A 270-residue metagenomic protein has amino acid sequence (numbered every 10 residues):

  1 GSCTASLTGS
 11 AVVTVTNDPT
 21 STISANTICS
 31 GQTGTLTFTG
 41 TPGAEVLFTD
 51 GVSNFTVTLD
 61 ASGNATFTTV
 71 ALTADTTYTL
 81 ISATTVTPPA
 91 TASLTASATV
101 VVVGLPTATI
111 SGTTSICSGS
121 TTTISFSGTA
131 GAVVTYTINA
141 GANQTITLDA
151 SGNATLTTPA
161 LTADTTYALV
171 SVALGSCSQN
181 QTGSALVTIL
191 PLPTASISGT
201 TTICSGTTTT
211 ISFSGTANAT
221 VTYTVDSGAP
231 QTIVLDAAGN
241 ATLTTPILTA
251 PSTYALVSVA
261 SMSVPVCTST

Functional and structural regions predicted by a protein language model:
S2-L7, C29, V86-T95, C117 (+3 more regions): Short, exposed coil/turn segments at beta-strand boundaries within extracellular/luminal domains
A11-N17, A98-G104, A185-P191: Interdomain boundary/hinge segments at the C-termini of tandem beta-sandwich modules
N17-A25, G104-G112, P191-G199: Proline-enriched interdomain boundary motifs that mark the N-terminal boundary and often initiate the first structured
N26-Q32, T114-S120, T201-T207: Short, solvent-exposed loop/linker segments at the N-terminal edge of repeated beta-sheet extracellular domains
Q32-T39, T121-S127, T208-S214: A short beta-strand segment in extracellular, disulfide-stabilized domains
P42-L47, A130-Y136, A217-Y223: Solvent-exposed loop segments of extracellular immunoglobulin-like
L59-Y78, T147-Y167, V234-Y254: Solvent-exposed segments in extracellular or luminal domains encompassing
S82-A83, S171-V172, S258-V259: Conserved structural position at the C-terminal beta-strand of extracellular beta-sandwich adhesion modules
